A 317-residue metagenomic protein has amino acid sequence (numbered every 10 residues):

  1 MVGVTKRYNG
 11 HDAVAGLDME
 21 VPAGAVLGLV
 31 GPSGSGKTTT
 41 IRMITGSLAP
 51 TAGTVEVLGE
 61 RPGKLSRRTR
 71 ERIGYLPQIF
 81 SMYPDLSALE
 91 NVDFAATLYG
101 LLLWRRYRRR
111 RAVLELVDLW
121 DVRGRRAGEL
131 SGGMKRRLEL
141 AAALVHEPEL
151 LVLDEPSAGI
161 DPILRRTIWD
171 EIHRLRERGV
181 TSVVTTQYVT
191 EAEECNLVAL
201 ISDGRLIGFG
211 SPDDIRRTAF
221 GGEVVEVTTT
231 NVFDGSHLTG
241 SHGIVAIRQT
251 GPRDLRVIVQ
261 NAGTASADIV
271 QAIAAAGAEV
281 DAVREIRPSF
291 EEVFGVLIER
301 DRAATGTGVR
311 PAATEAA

Functional and structural regions predicted by a protein language model:
T45: Helix-to-loop junction immediately C-terminal to a conserved catalytic motif
G53-K64, R68-T69: Conserved ABC transporter NBD signature motif
D85, R126-L130: Conserved ABC ATPase signature
D93, T97, L102-V122: Conserved ABC ATPase "signature" region
E147: Conserved catalytic motifs of ABC-family nucleotide-binding domains
L151-D154: Catalytic Walker B motif of ABC-type/P-loop ATPase nucleotide-binding domains
D170-V184, V189-Q260: ABC transporter nucleotide-binding domain
